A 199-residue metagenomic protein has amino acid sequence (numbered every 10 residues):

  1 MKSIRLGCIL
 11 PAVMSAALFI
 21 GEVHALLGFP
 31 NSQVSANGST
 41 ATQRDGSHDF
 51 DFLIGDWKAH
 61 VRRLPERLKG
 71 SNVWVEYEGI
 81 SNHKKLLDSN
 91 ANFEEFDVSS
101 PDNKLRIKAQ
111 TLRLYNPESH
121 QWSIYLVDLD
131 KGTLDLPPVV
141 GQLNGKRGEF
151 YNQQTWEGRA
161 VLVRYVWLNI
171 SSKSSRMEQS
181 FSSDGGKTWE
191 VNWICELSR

Functional and structural regions predicted by a protein language model:
M1-L6: N-terminal secretory signal peptides that target proteins for export/translocation
I9-E22: Bacterial N-terminal signal peptides
L26-R199: Hydrophobic small-molecule pocket/channel-lining residues, especially in calycin-type beta-barrels
